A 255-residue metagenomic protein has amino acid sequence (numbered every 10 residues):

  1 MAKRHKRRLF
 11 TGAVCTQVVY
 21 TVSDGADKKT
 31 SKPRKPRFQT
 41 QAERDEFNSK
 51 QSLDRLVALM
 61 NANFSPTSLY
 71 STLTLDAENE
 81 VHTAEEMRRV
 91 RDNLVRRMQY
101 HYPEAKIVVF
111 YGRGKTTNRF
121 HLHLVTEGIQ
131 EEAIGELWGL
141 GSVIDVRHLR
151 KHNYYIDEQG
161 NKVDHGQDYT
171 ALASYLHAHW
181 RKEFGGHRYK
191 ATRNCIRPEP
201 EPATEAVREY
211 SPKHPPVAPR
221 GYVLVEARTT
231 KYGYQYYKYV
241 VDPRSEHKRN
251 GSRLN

Functional and structural regions predicted by a protein language model:
M1-N118, G128-N255: Right-hand nucleic-acid polymerase module
H121: Noncatalytic carbohydrate-binding groove/subsite architecture in carbohydrate-active enzymes
